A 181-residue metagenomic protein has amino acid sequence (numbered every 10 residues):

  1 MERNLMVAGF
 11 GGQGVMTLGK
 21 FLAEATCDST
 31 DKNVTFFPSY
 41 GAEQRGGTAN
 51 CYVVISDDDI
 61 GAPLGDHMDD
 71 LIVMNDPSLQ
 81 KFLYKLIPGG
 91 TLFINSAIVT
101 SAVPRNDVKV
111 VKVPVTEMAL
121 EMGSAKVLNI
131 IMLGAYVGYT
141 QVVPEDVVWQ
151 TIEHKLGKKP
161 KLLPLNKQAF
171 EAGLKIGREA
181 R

Functional and structural regions predicted by a protein language model:
M1-R181: Active-site cofactor/cluster-binding pocket
